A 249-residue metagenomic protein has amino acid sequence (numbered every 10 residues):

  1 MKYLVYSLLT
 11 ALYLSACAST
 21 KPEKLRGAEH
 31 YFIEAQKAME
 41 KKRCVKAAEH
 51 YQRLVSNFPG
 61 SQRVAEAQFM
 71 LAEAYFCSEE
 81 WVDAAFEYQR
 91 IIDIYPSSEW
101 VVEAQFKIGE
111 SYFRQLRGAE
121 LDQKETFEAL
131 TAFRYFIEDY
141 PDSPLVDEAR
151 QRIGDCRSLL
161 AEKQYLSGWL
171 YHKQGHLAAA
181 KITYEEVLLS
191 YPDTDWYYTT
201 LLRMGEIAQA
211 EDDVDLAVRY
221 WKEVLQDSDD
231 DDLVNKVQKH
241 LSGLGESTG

Functional and structural regions predicted by a protein language model:
M1-C17: Sec-dependent bacterial lipoprotein signal peptides
Y13, C17-G249: Acidic, polar-rich low-complexity tracts and alpha-helical solenoid repeat scaffolds
